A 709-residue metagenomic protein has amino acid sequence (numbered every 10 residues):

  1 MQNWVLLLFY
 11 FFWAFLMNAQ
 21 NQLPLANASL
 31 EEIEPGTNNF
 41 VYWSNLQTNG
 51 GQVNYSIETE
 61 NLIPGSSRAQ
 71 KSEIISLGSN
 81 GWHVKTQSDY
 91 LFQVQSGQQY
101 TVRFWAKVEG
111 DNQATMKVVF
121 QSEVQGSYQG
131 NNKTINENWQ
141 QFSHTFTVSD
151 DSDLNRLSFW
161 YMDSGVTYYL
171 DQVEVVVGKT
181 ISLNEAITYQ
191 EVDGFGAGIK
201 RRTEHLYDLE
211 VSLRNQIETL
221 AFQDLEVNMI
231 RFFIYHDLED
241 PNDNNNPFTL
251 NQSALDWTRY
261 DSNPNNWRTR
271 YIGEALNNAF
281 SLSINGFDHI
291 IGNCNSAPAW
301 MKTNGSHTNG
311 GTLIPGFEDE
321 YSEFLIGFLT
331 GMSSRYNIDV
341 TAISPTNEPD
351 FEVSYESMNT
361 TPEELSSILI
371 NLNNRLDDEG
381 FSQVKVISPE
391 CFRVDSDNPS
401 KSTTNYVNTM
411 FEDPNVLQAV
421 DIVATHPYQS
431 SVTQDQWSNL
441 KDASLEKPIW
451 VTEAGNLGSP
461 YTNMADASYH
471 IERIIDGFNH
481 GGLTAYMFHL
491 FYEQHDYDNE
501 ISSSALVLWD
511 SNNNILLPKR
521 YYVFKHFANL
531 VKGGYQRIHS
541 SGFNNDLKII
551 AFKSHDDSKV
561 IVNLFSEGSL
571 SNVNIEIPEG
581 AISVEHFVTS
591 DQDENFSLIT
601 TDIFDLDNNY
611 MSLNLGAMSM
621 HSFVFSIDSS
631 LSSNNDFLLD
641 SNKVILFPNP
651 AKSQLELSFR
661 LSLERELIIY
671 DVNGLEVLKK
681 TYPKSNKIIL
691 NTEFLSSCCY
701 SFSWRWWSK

Functional and structural regions predicted by a protein language model:
Q20-T180, H555-D557, G568: Extracellular and organelle-lumenal recognition/adhesion modules and their flexible linkers in secreted
I181-T341, T361-S366, I370, N374: N-terminal catalytic cores of secreted or lumenal carbohydrate-active enzymes
W267-T269, Q418-S459: Glycoside hydrolase catalytic-domain groove-lining segments
I272, W300-D413, S431-S438, D442: Active-site cleft segment of glycoside hydrolase catalytic domains centered on the general acid/base Glu
P448-K525, I538-F543: Aromatic/acidic polysaccharide-binding cleft in carbohydrate-active enzymes
F543-I582, M618: Carbohydrate-binding surface patches
D602-S630: C-terminal beta-strand-rich structural cap/linker in extracellular carbohydrate-active enzymes
D636-K709: C-terminal outer-membrane/trafficking sorting elements
